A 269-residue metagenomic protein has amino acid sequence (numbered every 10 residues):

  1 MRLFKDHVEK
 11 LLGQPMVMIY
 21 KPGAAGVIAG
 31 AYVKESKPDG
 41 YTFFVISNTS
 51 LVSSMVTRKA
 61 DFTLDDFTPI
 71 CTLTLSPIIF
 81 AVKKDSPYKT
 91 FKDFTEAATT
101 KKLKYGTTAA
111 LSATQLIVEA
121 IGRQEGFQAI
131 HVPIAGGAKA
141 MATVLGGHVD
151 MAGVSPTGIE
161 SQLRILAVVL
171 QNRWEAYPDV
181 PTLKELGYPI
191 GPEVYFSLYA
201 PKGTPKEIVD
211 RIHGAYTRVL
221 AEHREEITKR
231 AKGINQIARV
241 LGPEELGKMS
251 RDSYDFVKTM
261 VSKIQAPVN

Functional and structural regions predicted by a protein language model:
M1-F4, P22-A24, G106-S112: Extracytoplasmic "Venus flytrap"
V8-K10, E35-Y41, M55-A135, E193-R230: Hinge/capping helix and adjacent helix->loop/strand transition within the periplasmic-binding protein
M18: Short conserved active-site loop signatures built around small residues
K21-A29, L75, H131-G146, E244: Short helix-initiation/N-cap motifs at beta->coil->alpha
G40-F44, I79, D150-M151, I165: Short, Asp-centered acidic motifs that coordinate Mg2+ and/or phosphate in catalytic or ligand-binding sites
L75, S155-I227, D252-D255, M260 (+1 more regions): C-terminal lobe and pocket-closing loops of periplasmic/extracytoplasmic Venus-flytrap solute-binding proteins
K104-V180: Ligand-binding pocket segment of bilobal, Venus flytrap-like solute-binding proteins
R218, R224-G247: Mature extracytoplasmic/periplasmic domains
